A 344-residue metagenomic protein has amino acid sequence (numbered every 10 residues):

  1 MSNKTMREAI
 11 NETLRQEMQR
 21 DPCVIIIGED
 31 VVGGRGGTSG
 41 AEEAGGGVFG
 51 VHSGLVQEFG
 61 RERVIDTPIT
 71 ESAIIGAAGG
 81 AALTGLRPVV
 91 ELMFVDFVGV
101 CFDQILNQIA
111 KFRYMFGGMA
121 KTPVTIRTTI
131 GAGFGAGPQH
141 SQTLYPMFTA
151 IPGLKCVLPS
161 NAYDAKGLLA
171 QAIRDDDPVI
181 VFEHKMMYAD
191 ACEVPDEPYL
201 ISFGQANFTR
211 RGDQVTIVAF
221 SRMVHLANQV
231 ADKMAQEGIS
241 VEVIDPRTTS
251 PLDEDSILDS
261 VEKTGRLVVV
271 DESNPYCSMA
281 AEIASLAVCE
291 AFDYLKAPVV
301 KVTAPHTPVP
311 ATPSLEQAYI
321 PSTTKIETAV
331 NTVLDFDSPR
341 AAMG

Functional and structural regions predicted by a protein language model:
M1-F182, A341-G344: Thiamine diphosphate
R35-E58, A120-T125, K185-G344: Thiamine diphosphate
